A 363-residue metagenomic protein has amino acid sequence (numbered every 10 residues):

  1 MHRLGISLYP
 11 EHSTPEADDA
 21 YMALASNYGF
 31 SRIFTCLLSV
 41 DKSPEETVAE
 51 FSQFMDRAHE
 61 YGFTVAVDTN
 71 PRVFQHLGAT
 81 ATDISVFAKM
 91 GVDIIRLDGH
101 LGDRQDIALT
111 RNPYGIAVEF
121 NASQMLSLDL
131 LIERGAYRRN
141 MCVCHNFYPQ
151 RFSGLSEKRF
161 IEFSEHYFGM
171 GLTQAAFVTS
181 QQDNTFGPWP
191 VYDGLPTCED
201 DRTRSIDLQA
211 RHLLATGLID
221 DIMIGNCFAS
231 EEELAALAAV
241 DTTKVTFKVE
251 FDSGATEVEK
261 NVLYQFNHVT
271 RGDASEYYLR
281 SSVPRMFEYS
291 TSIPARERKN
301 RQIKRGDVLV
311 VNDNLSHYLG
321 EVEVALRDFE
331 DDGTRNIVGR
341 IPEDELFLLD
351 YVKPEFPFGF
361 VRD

Functional and structural regions predicted by a protein language model:
M1-D19, V67-G78, Y192-R204: Active-site mouth loops of central-metabolism enzymes
S13-N27, H76-V86, D129, S205-H212: Short, acidic/polar
A17-S39, K89-I94: Catalytic domains of carbohydrate-active enzymes, especially glycoside hydrolases
S31-F54: Glycine-rich, proline-tolerant flexible connector loops at the mouths of alpha/beta enzymes
C36-L38, P44, D68-P71, G91-D103 (+2 more regions): Catalytic beta/alpha-barrel core
T47-D93, R104-D106: N-terminal active-site wall of soluble small-molecule enzyme domains
N121-A255: Catalytic alpha/beta core domains of metabolic enzymes, predominantly
D252-D363: C-terminal functional modules
